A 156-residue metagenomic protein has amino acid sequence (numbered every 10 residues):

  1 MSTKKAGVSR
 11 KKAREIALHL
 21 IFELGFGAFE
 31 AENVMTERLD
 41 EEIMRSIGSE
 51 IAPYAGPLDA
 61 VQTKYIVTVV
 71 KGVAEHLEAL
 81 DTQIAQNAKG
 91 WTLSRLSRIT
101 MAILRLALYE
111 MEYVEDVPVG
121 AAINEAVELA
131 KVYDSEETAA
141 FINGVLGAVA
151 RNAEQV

Functional and structural regions predicted by a protein language model:
M1-V132, E136-A139, N143-V156: N-terminal interaction/assembly modules
